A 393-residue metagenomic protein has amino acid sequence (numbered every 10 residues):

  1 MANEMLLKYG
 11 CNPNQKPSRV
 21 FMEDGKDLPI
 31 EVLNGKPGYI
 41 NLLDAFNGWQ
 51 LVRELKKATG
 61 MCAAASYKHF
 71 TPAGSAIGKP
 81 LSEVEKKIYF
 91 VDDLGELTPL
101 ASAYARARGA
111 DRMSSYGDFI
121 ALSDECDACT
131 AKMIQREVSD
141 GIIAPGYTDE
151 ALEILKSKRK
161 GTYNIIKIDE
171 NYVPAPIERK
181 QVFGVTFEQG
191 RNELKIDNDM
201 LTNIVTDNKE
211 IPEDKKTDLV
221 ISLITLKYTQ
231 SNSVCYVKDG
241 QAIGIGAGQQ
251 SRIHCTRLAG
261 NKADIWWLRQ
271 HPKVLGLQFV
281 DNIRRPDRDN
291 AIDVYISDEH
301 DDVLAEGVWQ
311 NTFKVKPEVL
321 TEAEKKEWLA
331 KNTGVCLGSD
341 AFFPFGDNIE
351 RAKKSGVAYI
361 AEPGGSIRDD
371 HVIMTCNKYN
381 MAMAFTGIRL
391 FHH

Functional and structural regions predicted by a protein language model:
M1-M200, K215-S233: Active-site loops and adjacent core secondary-structure elements that bind or stabilize anionic groups
D24-K36, A110-Y116, G190-K209, P286-V308 (+2 more regions): Gly-rich Lys/Arg/Thr-decorated short loops/hinges at beta-loop-alpha junctions or inter-strand turns that position
E54, Y228, I265-R269, K354: Conserved helix-loop functional segments at active or binding sites
A58-S66, I165-I168, S231-K238, L268-F279 (+1 more regions): Flexible, glycine/charged-enriched surface loops at secondary-structure junctions
T71, C126, K238-Q241, F343 (+1 more regions): Active-site-proximal loop/turn and secondary-structure-junction residues that shape catalytic pockets, frequently
A73-M113, I243-F342: Glycine- and Gly-Pro-enriched alpha-helical subdomains that act as flexible, kink-prone "lid/hinge" or packing modules
D118, L122-S123, R136-I166, N171-V173 (+6 more regions): C-terminal binding/interaction regions
E125, I204-D214, F343: Bateman/CBS regulatory modules and CBS-like beta-alpha motifs in cytosolic regions of diverse proteins
